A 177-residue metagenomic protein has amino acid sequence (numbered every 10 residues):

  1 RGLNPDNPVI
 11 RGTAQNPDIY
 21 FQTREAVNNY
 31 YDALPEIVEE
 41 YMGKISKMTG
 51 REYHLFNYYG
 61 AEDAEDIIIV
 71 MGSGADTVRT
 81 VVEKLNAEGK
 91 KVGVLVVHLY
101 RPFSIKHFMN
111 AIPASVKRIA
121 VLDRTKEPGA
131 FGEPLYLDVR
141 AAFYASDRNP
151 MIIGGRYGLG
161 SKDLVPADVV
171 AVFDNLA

Functional and structural regions predicted by a protein language model:
R1-Y58: Conformationally flexible catalytic loops at phosphate/diphosphate-handling active centers
L34-Y53, V70-V78, H98-I105: A general structural motif
E36, G43-R51, E83, A87-K90 (+4 more regions): Generic secondary-structure signature for well-ordered alpha-helical cores
M48-Y59, V92-G93, N149-G154, A177: Flexible, glycine/charged-enriched surface loops at secondary-structure junctions
E62-K90, F103-N110: Redox- and metal-dependent alpha/beta enzyme cores, enriched for Fe-S-associated oxidoreductases and cofactor-handling
G72, E83, F103-A114, E133 (+1 more regions): Short glycine/threonine-rich loop-to-helix capping motif typified by GTGT followed within a few residues by an Asp-Pro
E88-R118, L122: Core nucleotide-handling region used for phosphoryl-transfer chemistry
R118, L122-A177: Peripheral docking tails and interdomain loops at the edges of cofactor- or intermediate-handling domains
